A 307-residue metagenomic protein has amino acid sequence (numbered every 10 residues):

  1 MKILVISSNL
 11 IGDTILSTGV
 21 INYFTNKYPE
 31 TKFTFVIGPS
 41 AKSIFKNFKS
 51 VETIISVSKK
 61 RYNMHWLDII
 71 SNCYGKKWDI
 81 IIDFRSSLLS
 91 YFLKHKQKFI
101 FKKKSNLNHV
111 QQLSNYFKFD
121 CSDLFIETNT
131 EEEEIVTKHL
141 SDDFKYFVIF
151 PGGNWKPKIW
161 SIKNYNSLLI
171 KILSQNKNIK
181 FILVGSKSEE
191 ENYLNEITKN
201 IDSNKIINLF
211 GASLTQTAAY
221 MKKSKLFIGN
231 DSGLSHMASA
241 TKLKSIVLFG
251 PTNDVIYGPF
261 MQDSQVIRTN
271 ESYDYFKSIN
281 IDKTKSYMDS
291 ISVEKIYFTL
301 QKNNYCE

Functional and structural regions predicted by a protein language model:
M1-E307: Catalytic machinery of carbohydrate-active enzymes, primarily nucleotide-sugar-dependent glycosyltransferases
